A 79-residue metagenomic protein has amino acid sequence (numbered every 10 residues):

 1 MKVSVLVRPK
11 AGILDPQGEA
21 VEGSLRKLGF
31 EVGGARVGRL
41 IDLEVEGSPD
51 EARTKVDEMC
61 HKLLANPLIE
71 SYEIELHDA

Functional and structural regions predicted by a protein language model:
K2-E44, A52-A79: Long, contiguous binding/interaction regions
